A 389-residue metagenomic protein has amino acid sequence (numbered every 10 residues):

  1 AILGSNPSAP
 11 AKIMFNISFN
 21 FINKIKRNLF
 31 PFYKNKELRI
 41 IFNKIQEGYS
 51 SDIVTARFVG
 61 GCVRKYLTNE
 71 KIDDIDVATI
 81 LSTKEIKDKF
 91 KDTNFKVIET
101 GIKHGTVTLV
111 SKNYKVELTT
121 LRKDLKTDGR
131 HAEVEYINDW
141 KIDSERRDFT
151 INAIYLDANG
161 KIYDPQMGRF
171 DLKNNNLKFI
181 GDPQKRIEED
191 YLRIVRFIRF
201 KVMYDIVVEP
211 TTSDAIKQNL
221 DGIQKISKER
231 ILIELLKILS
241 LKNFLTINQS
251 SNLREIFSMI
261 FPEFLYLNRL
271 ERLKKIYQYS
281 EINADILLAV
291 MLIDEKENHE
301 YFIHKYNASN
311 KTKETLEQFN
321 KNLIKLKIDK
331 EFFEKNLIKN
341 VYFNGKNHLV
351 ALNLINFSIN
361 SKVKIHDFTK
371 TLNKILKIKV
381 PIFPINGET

Functional and structural regions predicted by a protein language model:
I2-G4: Short, positively charged low-complexity motifs
M14-T389: Catalytic cores of the polymerase beta-like nucleotidyltransferase superfamily and closely associated nucleotide
